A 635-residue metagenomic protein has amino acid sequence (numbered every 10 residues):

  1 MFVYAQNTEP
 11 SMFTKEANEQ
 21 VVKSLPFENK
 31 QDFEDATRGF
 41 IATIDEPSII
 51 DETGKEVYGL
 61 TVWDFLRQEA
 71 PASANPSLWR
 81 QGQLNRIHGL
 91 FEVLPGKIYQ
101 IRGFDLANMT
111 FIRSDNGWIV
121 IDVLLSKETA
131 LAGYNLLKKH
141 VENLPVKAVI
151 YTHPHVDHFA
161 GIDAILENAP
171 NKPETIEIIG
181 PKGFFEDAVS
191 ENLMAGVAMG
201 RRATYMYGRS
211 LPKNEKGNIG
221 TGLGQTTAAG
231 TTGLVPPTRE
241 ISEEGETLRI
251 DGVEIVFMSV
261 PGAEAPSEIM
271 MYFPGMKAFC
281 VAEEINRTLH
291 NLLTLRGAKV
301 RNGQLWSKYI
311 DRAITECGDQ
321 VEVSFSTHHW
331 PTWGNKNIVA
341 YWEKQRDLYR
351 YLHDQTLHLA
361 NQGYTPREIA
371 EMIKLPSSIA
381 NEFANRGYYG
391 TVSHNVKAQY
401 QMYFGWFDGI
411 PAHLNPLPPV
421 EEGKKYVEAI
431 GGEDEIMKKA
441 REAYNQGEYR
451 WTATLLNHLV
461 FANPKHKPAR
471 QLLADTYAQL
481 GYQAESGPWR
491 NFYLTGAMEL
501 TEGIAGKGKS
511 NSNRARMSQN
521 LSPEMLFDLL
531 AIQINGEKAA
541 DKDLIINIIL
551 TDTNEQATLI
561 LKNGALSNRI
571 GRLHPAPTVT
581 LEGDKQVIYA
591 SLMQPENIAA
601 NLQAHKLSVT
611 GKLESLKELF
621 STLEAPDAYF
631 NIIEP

Functional and structural regions predicted by a protein language model:
T8-N18, V22, A278, T288 (+4 more regions): Divalent-metal (often Zn2+) His-rich catalytic cores of metallo-beta-lactamase-fold enzymes
Q83-L144, I269-F273, K277-E283: Conserved beta-strand hairpin/beta-sheet module of binuclear metal-dependent hydrolase folds, prominently
V93, I179, F185-V260, L305-I314: Metallo-beta-lactamase
N116-G117, K127-I179, S242: Active-site metal-binding motif and surrounding structural segment of the metallo-beta-lactamase
G117-W118, D122-E128, A229, G233-T238 (+1 more regions): Metallo-beta-lactamase
G423-L455: Alpha-helical segment of the N-proximal tetratricopeptide repeat
E448-T454, F461, K465, D475-P635: Feature captures hydrophobic
